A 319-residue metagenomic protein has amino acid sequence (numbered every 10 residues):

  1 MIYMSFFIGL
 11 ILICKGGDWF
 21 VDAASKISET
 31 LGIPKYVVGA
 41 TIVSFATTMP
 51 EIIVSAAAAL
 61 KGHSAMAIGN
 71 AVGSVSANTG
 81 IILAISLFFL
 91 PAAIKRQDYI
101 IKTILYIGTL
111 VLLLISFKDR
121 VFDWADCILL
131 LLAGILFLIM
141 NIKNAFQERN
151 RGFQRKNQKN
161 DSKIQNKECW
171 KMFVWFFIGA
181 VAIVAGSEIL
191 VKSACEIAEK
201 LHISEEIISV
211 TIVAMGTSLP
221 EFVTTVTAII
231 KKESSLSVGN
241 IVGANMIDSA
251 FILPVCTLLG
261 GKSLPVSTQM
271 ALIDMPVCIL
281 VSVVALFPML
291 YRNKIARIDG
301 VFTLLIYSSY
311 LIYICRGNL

Functional and structural regions predicted by a protein language model:
M1-L319: Hydrophobic alpha-helical segments, chiefly the membrane-spanning helices and signal/signal-anchor peptides
